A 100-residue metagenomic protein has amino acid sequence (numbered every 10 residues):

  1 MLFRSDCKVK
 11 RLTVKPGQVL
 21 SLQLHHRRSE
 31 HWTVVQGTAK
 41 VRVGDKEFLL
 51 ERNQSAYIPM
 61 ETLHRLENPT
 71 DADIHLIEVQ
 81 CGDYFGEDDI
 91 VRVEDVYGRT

Functional and structural regions predicted by a protein language model:
S5, K10-R27, K40: Conserved short histidine dyad/triad with adjacent acidic residue
V9, Q18, T33, I58-P59: Charged, often glycine-enriched C-terminal and inter-domain segments that act as flexible interaction/assembly
Q18, R27-R28, K46, T62-L63 (+1 more regions): A generic "binding-loop/recognition-motif" signal
L20, K46-F48, D89: Short beta-strand segments
H26-D45: Glycine- and acidic-residue-biased ligand/ion/polar-headgroup-sensing regions
G44-L63: Short acidic-glycine-tyrosine-enriched beta hairpin
R65-T100: Double-stranded beta-helix
